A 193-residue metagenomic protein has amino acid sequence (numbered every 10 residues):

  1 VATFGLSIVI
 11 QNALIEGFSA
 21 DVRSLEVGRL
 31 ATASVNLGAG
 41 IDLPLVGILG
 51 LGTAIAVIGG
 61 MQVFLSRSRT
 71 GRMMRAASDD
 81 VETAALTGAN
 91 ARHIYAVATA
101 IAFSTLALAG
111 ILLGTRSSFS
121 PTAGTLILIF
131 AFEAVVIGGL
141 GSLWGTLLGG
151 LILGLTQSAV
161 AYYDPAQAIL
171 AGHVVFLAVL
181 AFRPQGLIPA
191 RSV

Functional and structural regions predicted by a protein language model:
V1-R67, I94-V97, A159, A171 (+2 more regions): Transmembrane helix-bundle core of multi-pass membrane transporters and related energy-transducing complexes
T3, S78, F130: Conserved catalytic core of two-component sensor histidine kinases
V9, T83-A84, V136, I152 (+1 more regions): Hydrophobic/aromatic residues within transmembrane alpha-helices of multi-pass small-molecule transporters
E16-S19, A77, A107, A181: Conserved catalytic core of Hanks-type protein kinase domains
G40-F119, L143-G149: Helix-loop-helix "hairpin" substructures at the membrane interface of multi-pass membrane proteins
D79, N90, G141-S142, P165 (+2 more regions): A helix-boundary/kink motif common to multi-pass secondary transporters, especially Major Facilitator Superfamily
A100-L106, G110-F176, A181: Transmembrane alpha-helical segments in multi-pass inner-membrane proteins
